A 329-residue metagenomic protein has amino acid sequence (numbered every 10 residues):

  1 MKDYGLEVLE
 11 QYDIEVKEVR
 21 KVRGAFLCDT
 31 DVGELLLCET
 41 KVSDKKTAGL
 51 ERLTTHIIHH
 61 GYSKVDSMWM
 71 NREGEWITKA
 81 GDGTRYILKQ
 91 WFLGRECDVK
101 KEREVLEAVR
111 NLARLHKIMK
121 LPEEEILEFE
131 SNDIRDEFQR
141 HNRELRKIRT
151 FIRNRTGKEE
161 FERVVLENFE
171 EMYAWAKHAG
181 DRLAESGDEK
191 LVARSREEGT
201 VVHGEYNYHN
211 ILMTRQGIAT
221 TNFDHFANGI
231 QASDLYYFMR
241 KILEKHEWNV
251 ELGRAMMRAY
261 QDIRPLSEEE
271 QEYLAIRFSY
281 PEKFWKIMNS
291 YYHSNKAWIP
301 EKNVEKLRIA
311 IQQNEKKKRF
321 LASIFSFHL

Functional and structural regions predicted by a protein language model:
Y4-T30, N71: ATP-binding glycine-rich phosphate-binding loop
E34-L127: ATP-binding pocket architecture of kinase catalytic cores
C38-K41, E125-V201, K306: ATP-dependent phospho-/nucleotidyl transfer catalytic cores
M68, D181-Q231: Active-site acidic catalytic loop and adjacent metal/ATP-binding pocket of ATP-dependent phosphoryl transfer enzymes
T84-V99, K147-R155, F238, Y280-W298: A glycine-centered beta->alpha junction motif in the catalytic cores of kinase/phosphotransferase enzymes
A232-P265, F278-K296: Active-site activation/catalytic loop segments of kinase-like enzymes and analogous catalytic loops in related
W285-L329: ATP/Mg2+ or Mg2+-diphosphate-binding catalytic cores that bind nucleotide phosphates or diphosphates via glycine-rich
